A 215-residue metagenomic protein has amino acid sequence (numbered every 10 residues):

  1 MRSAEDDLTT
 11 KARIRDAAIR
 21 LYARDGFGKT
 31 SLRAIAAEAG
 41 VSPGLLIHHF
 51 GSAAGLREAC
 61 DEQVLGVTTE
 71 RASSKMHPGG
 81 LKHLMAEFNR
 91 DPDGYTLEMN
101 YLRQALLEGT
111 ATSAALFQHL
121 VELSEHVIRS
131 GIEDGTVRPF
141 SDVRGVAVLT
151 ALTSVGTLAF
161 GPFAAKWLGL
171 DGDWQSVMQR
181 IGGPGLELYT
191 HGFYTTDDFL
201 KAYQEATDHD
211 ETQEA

Functional and structural regions predicted by a protein language model:
M1-L8, H209-A215: Actinobacteria-biased recognition of intrinsically disordered, low-complexity terminal regions
T10-R13, A17-G55, A59: Helix-turn-helix
F50, Q104-G109: Short helix-capping/turn signature of helix-turn-helix
A59, T69-L102, A147: Hydrophobic alpha-helical connector segments
T68-A72, T110-T136, G145: Amphipathic alpha-helical packing segments from all-alpha helical-bundle domains
L102-L106, T150, S154: Short alpha-helical scaffolding segments that buttress acidic/His motifs in well-ordered protein cores
L107, T136-P139, K201: Core catalytic ATP-binding domain of two-component histidine kinases
E122, H126, S130-D134, A159-A215: C-terminal peripheral helix-coil segments that are non-catalytic and often amphipathic
